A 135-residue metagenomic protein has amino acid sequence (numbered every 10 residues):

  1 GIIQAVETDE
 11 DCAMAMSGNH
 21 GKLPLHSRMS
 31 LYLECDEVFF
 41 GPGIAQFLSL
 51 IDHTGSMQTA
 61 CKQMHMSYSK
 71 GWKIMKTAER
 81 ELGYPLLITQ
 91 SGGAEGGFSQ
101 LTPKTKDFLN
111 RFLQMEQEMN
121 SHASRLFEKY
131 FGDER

Functional and structural regions predicted by a protein language model:
K22-D36: Short, Lys/Arg-enriched N-terminal segment that forms or immediately precedes the first helix of a structured domain
T54-A60: Short helix-boundary/capping micro-motifs
I74: Residues within the DNA-recognition helix of helix-turn-helix
R80-P85: Residue cluster at the C-terminal edge of the helix-turn-helix DNA-binding motif
T89-Q114: Basic, amphipathic "hinge/linker" alpha-helix immediately C-terminal to the N-terminal HTH DNA-binding motif
F108-Y130: Alpha-helical linker/hinge and terminal dimerization helices associated with HTH transcriptional regulators
